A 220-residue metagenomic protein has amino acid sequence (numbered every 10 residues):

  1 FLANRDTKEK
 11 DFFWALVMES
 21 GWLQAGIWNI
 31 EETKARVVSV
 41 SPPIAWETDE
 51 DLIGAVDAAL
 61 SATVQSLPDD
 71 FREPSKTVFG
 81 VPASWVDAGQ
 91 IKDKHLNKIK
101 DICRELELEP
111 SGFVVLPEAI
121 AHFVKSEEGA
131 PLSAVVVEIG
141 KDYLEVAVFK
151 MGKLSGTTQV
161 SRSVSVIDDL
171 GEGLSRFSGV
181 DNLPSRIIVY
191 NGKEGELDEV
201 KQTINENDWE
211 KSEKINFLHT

Functional and structural regions predicted by a protein language model:
F1-T220: Hydrophobic/aromatic-enriched cytosolic interaction surfaces used to assemble or bind macromolecules
